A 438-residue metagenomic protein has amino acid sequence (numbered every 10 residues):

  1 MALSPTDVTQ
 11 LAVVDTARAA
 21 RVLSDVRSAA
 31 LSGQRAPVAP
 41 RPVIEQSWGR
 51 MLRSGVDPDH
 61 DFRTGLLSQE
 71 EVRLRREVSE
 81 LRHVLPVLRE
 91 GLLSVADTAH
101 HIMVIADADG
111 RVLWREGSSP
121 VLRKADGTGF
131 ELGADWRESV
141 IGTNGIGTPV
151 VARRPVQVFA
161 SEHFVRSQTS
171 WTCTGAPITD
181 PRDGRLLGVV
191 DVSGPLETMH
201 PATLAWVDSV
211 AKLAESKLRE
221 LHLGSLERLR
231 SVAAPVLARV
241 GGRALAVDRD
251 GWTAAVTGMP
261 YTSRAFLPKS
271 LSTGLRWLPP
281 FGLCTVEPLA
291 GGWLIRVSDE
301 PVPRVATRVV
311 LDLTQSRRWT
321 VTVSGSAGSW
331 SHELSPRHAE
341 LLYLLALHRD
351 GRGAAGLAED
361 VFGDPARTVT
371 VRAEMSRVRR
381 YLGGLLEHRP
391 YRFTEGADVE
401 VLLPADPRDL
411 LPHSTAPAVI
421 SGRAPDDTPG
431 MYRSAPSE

Functional and structural regions predicted by a protein language model:
M1-Q157, V165, S170-W171, T179-W252: Intrinsically disordered, low-complexity terminal regulatory regions
I102, R243-A244, T285, V310 (+1 more regions): Short, surface-exposed charged micro-motifs
Q157-A160, T253-E287: GAF sensory domains
A160-E162, G325: Short, well-ordered turn and helix-capping elements at secondary-structure junctions
Q168-P177, P279-T285: A short beta-strand signature within small-molecule sensing/ligand-binding domains used in signal transduction
A214, E220-L223, P280-V305: Basic, amphipathic DNA-recognition helix from helix-turn-helix-like DNA-binding domains
K217-L271, L311-S316, T320, W330-P336 (+2 more regions): Signal-transducing coiled-coil/dimerization helices and immediately adjacent hinge/linker segments that couple sensory
A290-G292, R296-E438: Intrinsically disordered, low-complexity protein-interaction/activation regions
